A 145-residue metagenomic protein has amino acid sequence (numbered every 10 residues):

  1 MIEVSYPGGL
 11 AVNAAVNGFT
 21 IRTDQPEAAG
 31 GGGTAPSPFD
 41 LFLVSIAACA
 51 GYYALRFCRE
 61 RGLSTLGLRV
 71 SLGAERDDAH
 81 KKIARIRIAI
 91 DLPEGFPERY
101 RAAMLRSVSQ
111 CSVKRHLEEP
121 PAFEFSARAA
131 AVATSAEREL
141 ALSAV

Functional and structural regions predicted by a protein language model:
M1-V44, Y52-V145: Extended beta-strand/beta-hairpin segments
C49: Alpha-helical metal-binding/catalytic segments enriched in His/Glu/Asp
